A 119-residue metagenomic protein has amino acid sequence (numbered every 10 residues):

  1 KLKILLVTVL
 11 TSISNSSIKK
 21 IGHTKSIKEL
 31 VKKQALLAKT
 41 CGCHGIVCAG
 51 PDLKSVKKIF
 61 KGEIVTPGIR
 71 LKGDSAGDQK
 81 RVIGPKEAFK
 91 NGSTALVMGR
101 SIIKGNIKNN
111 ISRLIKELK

Functional and structural regions predicted by a protein language model:
K1-G45, A49-K54, K61, L71-D74: Conserved anion-binding
V7, T66-G68, M98-G99: Generic beta-sheet signal
V31, R81, I107, I111: Aromatic/hydrophobic pocket-lining residues that form the small-molecule binding cavity in soluble enzyme cores
A35, L53-K54, P85, I111-I115: Generic structural signal for well-ordered alpha-helices, preferentially at hydrophobic/aromatic core positions
A38, V56, A88, G99 (+1 more regions): Conserved, mostly hydrophobic/aromatic
G45, A95-L96: A short hydrophobic/small-residue beta-strand
C48-S93: A C-terminal functional module that forms or caps the active site or interfaces directly with catalytic machinery
F89, S101-K119: C-terminal helical cap(s) of enzyme catalytic domains, especially alpha/beta-barrels
